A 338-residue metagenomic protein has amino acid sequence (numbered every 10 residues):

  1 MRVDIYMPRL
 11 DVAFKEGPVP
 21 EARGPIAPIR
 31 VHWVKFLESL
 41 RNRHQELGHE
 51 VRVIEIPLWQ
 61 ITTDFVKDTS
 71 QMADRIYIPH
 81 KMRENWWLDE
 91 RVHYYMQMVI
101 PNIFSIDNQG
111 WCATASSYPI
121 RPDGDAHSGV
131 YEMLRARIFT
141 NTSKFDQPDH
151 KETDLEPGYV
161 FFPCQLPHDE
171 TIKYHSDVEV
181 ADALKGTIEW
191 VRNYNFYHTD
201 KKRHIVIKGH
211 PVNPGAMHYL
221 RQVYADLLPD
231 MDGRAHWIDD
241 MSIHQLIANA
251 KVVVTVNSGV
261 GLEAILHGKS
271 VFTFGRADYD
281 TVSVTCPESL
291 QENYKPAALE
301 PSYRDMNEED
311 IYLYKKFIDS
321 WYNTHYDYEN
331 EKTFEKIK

Functional and structural regions predicted by a protein language model:
M1-S70, D169: N-terminal pre-catalytic "stem/leader" segment of glycosyltransferase-like enzymes
I5-A13, I56, H80-K81, P157-D169 (+2 more regions): Short loop/turn segments at strand-loop or loop-helix junctions that form parts of catalytic or ligand-binding pockets
A22-N42, D177-Y194, Y219-A225: Well-ordered, non-membrane alpha-helical segments in soluble/globular domains
W33-R43, R52-Q109: Extended catalytic core of nucleotide-activated donor transferases of GT-like folds
I56, L184-I238: Catalytic donor nucleotide-activated moiety binding site of glycosyltransferases and closely related
M82-W87, D239-T285: A donor-sugar binding/catalytic signature common to diverse glycosyltransferases and related nucleotide-sugar
N108-P157, V282-K338: Leloir-type glycosyltransferase catalytic cores
P167-V178: Surface-exposed cleft-lining segments at the edges of enzyme active sites
